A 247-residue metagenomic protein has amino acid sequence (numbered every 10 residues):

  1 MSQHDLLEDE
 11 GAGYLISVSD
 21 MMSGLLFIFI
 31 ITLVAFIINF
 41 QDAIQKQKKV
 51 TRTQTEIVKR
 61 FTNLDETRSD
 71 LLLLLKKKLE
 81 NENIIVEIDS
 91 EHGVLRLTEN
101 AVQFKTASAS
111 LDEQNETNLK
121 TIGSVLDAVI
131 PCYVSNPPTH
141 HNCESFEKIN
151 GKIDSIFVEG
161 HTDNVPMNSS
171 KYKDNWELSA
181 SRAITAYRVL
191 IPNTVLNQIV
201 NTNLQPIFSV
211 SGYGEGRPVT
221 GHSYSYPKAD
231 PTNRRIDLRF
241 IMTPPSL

Functional and structural regions predicted by a protein language model:
M1-L73, K77-N81, S90: Short terminal targeting/anchoring segments
E56, D70, L74, S110 (+4 more regions): Extracytoplasmic/secreted proteins, especially bacterial periplasmic and envelope-associated proteins
R60, N136-H140, G160: Substrate/cofactor-recognition hotspot
E80, N100, S124-V134, K148 (+1 more regions): Sec-exported extracytoplasmic/periplasmic mature domains
I84-R96, I149-S155: Short edge beta-strands and adjacent turn/loop segments
D89-S124, V129, V165-N175: Short, solvent-exposed beta-strand/turn patches at coil↔beta or beta↔helix junctions that act as interaction loops
K105-E113, F146-P245: Periplasmic OmpA-like peptidoglycan-binding domain that tethers envelope proteins to the cell wall
S135-I149: ATP-lid-like helix-loop hinge signature
